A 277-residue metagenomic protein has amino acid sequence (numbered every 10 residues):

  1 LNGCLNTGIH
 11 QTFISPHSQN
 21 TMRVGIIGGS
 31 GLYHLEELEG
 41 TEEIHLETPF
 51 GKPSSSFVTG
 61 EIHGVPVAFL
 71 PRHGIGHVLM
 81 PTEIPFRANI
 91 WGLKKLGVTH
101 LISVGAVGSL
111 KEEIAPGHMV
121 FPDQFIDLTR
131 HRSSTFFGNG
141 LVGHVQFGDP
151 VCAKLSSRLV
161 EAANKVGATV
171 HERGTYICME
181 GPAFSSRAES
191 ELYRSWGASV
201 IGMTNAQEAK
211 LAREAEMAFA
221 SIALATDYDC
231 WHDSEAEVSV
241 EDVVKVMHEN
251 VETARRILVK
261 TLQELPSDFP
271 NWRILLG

Functional and structural regions predicted by a protein language model:
Q19-G148: Metabolite-binding pocket within alpha/beta catalytic cores that recognizes anionic/polar moieties
K94-G97, R194, R213: Non-catalytic positions within long, well-ordered alpha-helices that form the structural scaffold/packing of enzyme
T99-H100, S199, A218: Short acidic/polar active-site loop segments enriched in Thr and Asp
N139-A183: Histidine/lysine/aspartate-rich catalytic loop segments that bind and position anionic ligands
V166-S199, I274-L276: Active-site/ligand-binding-proximal alpha/beta "capping" segment
M203-E241: Zn-dependent metallopeptidase/amidohydrolase metal-coordination segment
C230-G277: His/Asp/Glu-rich mid-to-C-terminal helical/loop segments that flank catalytic regions of hydrolases
